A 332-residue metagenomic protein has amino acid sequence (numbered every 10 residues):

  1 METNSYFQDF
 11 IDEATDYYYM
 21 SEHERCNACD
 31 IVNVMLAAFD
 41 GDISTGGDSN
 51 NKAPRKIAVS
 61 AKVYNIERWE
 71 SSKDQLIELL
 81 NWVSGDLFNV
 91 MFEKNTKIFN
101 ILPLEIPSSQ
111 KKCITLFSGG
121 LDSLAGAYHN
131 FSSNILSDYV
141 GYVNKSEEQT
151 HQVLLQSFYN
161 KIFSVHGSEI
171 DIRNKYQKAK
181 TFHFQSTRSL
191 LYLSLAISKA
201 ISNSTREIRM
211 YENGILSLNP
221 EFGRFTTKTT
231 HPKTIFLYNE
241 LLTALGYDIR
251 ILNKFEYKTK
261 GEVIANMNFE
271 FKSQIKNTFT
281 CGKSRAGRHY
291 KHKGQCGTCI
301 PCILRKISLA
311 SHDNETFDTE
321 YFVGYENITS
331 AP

Functional and structural regions predicted by a protein language model:
M1-T115, L124-I170: RNA-binding accessory domains that recognize and position tRNA/RNA substrates
E13-E24, R206, N213, N219-F225 (+4 more regions): ATP/NTP-dependent adenylation/nucleotidyl-transfer catalytic domains that generate, transfer, or process NMP-activated
Y17-S21, Y142-Q274: ATP-dependent adenylate-handling ligase core
L36, D40, L193, I197-I201 (+1 more regions): Short, amphipathic alpha-helical segments that act as regulatory/interfacial helices in nucleotide-processing proteins
G41-N51, A200-I208, L309-N314: Short helix-capping/linker segments at secondary-structure and domain boundaries
C113, R188, I300-P301: A polyampholytic, Gly/Pro-enriched intrinsically disordered region
G120: Conserved G/P- and acidic residue-centered "switch" motifs that form tight phosphate/ATP-binding loops in soluble
